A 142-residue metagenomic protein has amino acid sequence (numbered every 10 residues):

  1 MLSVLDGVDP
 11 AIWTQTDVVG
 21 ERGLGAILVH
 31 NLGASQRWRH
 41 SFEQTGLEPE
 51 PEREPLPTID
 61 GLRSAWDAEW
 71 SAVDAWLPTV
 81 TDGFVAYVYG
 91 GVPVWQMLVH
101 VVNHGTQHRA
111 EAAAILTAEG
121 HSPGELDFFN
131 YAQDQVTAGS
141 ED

Functional and structural regions predicted by a protein language model:
L2-L5, P10-E52, Y89-D142: Short, contiguous alpha-helical
H40-G83: Helix-adjacent hinge/juxtasegments
